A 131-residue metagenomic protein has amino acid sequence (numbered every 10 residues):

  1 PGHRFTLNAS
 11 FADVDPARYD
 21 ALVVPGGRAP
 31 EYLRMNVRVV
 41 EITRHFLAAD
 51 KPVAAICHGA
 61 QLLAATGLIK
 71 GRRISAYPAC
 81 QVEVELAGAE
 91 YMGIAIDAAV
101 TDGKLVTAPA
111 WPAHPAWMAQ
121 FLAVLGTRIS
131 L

Functional and structural regions predicted by a protein language model:
P1-A49, V53, Q61-R73, Q81-L131: Extended, subdomain-level signal for the structured scaffold at the beginning of enzyme domains
